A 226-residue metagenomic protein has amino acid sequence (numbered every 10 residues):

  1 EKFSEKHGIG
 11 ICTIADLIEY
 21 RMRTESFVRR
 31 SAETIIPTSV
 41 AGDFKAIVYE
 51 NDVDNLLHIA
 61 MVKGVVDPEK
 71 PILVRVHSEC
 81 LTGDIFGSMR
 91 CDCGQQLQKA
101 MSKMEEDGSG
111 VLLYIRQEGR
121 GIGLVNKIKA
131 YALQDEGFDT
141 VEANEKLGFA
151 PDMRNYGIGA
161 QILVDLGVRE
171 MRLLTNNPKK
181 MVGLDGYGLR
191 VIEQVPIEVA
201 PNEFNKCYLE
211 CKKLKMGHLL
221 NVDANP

Functional and structural regions predicted by a protein language model:
E1-P226: Catalytic domains of riboflavin
